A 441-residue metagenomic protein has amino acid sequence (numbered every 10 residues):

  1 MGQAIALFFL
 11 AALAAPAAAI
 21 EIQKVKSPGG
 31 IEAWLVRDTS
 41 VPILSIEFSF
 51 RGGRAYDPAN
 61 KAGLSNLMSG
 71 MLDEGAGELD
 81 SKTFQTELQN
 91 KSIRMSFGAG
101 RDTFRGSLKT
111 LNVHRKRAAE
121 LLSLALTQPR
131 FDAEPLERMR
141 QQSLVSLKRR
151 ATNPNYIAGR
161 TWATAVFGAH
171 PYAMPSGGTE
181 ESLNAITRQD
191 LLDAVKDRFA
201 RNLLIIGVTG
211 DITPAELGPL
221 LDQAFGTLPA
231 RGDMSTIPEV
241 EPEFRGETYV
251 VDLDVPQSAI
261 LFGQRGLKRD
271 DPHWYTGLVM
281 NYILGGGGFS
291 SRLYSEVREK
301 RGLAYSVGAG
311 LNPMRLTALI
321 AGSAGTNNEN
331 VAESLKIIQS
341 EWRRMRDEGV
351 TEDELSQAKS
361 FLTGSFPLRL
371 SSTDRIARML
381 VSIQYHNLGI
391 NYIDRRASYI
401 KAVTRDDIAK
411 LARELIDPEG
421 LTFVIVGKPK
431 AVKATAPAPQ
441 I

Functional and structural regions predicted by a protein language model:
M1-L10: Sec-dependent signal peptide recognition, specifically the positively charged N-region followed immediately by
A12-P16: N-terminal signal peptide c-region/cleavage motif recognized by signal peptidases
I20-D38: Short N-terminal segments immediately surrounding and downstream of signal-peptide cleavage
W34-V36, V41-S69, S81-L126, R140 (+8 more regions): M16 family metallopeptidases and their MPP-like homologs
G75-E78, L126-E134, D347: Short, polar/flexible loop-turn hinges at active-site or ligand-entry regions and domain interfaces
G168, S176, A200-R201, I205-K268 (+1 more regions): An aromatic/glycine/proline-enriched structural segment found at the starts of mature extracellular/organellar domains
Y275-L278, L293, A412, I416: PPIase-associated folding chaperone regions across multiple families
